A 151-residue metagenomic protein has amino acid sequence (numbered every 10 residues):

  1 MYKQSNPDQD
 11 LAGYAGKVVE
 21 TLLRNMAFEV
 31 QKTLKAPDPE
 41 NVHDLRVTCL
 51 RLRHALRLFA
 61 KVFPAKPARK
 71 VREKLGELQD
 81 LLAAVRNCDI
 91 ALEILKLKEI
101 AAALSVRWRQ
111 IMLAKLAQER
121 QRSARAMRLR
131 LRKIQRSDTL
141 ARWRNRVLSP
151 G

Functional and structural regions predicted by a protein language model:
M1-G151: Cationic, histidine-enriched alpha-helical/coil surfaces that engage anionic ligands
